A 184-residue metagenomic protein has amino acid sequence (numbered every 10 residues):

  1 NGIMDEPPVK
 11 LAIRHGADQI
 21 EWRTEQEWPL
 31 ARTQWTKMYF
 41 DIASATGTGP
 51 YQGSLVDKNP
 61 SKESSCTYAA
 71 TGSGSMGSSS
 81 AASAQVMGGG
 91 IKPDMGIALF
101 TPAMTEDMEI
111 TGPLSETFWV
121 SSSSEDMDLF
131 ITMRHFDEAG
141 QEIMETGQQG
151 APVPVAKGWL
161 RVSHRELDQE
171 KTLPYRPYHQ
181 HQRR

Functional and structural regions predicted by a protein language model:
N1-R184: C-terminal, loop-rich substrate-recognition/catalytic regions characterized by aromatic stacking residues
